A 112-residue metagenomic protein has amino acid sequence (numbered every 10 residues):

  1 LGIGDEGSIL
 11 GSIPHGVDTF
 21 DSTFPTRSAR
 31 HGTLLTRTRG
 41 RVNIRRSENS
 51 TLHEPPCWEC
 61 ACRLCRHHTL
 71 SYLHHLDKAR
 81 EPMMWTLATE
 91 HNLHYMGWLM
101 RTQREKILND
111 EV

Functional and structural regions predicted by a protein language model:
L1-P56: Glycine-rich phosphate/ribose-binding loops and adjacent secondary-structure elements that form binding surfaces
C57-V112: C-terminal extensions of enzymes
